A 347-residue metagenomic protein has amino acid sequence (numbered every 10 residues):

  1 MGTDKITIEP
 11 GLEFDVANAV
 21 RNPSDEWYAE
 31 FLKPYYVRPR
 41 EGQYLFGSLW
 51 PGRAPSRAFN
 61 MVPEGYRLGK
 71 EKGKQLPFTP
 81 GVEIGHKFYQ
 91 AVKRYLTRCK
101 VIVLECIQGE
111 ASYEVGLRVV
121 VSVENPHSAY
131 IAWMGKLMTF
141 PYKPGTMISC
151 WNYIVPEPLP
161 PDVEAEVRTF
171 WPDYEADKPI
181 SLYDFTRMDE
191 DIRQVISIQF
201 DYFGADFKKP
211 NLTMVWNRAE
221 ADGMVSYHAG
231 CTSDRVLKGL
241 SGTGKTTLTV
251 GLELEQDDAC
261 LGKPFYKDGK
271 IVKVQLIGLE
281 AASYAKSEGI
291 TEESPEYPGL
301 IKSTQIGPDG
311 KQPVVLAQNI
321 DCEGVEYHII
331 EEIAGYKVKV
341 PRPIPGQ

Functional and structural regions predicted by a protein language model:
M1-F200: Long, basic/Gly/Ser/Thr-rich N-terminal segments that mediate initial subcellular attachment or targeting
G2-Q43, L49-G52, E220, Y227-L240 (+2 more regions): Glycine-rich, often acidic-flanked micro-motifs that create phosphate/phosphodiester-binding or positioning elements
F88-C99, N211-R218, L252: Hydrophobic, Leu/Ile/Phe/Ala-enriched alpha-helical segments that form helix-helix packing faces
T97-E105, A221-S226, L254-E255: Short secondary-structure capping/junction motifs at helix and strand boundaries
G116, K209-P210, L248: A short secondary-structure junction signal
A205-C231: N-terminal pre-Walker A segment at the start of P-loop NTPase domains
K245: Conserved lysine of the Walker
